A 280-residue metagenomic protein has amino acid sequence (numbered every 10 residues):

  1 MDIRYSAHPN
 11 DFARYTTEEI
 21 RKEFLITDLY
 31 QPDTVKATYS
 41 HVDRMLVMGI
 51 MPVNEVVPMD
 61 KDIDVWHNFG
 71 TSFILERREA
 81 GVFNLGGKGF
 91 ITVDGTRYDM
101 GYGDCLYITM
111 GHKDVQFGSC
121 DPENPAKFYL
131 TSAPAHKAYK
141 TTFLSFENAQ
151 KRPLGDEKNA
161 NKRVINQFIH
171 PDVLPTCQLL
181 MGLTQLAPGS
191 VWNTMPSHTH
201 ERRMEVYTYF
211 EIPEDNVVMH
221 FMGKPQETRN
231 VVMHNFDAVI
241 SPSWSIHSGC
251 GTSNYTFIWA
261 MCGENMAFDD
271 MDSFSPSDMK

Functional and structural regions predicted by a protein language model:
M1-M45: Non-cleavable N-terminal signal-anchor transmembrane helices
I26-N68, K162-E205: A short glycine-rich, His/Asp/Glu-containing loop-to-beta-strand
Y39, P175-A238, P242-I246, G251-N254: Acidic/His-leaning functional-site neighborhoods
P52-V53, K88, E214, I246 (+1 more regions): Short, glycine-/Ser/Thr-/acidic-enriched flexible segments
I74-G101, F210-N235: A short beta-strand-loop-beta hairpin characteristic of the jelly-roll/cupin
G86, F90-P125, Y129-P134: Acidic, low-complexity central loop/insert segments
M100-C120, V232-S253, A260-C262: Conserved metal-binding segment of the jelly-roll/cupin
P122-R163, I258-K280: Double-stranded beta-helix
